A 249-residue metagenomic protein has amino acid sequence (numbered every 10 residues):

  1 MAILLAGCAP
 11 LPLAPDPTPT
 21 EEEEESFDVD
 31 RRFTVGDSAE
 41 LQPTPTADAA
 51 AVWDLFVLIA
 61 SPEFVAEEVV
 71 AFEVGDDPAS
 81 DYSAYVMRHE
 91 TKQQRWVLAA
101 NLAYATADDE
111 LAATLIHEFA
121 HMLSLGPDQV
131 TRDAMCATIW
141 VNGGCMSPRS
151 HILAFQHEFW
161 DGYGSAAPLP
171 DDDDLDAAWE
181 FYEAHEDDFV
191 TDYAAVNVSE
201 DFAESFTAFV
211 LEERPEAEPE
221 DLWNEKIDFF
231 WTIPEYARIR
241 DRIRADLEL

Functional and structural regions predicted by a protein language model:
M1-A2: Sec-dependent N-terminal signal peptides
L5-G7: C-terminal motif of bacterial Sec signal peptides marking the signal peptidase cleavage site
A9-P12: Bacterial signal peptide processing site
A14-E22: Ser/Thr-rich, Proline-interspersed low-complexity disordered segments
P19, S26-D28, R32, A217 (+2 more regions): Peripheral peptide segments
E23-P43, S150-G162: Short N-terminal secondary-structure initiator segments
R32-Q94, Y104-D108: Auxiliary, metal-adjacent structural segments of Zn-dependent hydrolase domains
V74, P78-D81, M87-L249: Active-site-flanking segments in enzyme catalytic domains
